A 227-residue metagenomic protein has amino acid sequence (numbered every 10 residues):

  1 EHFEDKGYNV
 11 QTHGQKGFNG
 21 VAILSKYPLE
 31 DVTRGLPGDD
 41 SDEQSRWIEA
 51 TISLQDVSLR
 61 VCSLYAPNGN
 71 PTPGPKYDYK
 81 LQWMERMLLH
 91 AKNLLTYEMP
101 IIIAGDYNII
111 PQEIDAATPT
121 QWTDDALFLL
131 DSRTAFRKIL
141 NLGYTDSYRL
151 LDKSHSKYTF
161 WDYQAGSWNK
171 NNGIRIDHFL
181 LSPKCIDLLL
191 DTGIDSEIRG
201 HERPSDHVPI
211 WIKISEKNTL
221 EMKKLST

Functional and structural regions predicted by a protein language model:
E1-P71: Structured beta-strand-rich core segments of catalytic domains in phosphoester-bond hydrolases
Q11-T12, L24, I103-G105, T145-R149: Active-site neighborhood of phospho(di)ester-bond hydrolases with catalytic His/Asp-centered motifs
V32-D39, N93, Q112-T227: Metal-dependent phosphoester-hydrolase catalytic domains
P37-G38, A66-M84, T120-D124: Surface-exposed cleft-lining segments at the edges of enzyme active sites
V57, Y97-P100: Short coil/turn segments at beta-strand junctions that form active-site/ligand-binding loops
Y65-P67, N108-I110, D152-K153: Catalytic metal-binding/acid-base residues of hydrolase active sites
Y77-E98: A long, amphipathic alpha-helix that forms part of the scaffold/cap immediately adjacent to metal-dependent active
M99-E113, A117: Acidic/histidine-rich, metal-coordinating catalytic segments
